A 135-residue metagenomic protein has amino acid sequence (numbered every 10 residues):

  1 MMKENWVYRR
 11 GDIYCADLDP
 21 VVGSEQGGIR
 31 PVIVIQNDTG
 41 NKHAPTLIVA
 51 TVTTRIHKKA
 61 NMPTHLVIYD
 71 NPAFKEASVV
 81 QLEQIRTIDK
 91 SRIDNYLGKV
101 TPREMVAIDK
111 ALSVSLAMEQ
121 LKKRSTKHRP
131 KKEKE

Functional and structural regions predicted by a protein language model:
M1-M2: Short alpha-helix capping/helix-loop boundary micro-motifs
N5-W6, D70-E135: C-terminal terminal-subdomain/extension
D19-G23: Short, charged beta-turn/beta-strand-edge "cap" motif at the junction between a beta-strand and an adjacent loop
S24-I29, V34-D70: Compact nucleic-acid interaction/catalytic patches
